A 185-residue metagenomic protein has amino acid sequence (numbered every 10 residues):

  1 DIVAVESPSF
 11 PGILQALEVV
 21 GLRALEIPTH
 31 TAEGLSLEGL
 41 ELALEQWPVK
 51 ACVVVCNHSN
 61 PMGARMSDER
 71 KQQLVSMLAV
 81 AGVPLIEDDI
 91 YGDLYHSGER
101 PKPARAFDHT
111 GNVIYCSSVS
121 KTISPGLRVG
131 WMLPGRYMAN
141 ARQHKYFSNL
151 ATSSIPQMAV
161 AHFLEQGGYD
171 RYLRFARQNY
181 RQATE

Functional and structural regions predicted by a protein language model:
D1-P11: Conserved PLP-anchoring active-site segment centered on the Schiff-base-forming lysine
I2, R23, K50, G82-P84 (+1 more regions): Proline-centered loop/turn at the N-terminus of a beta-strand
V3, L17, C52-V53, D88 (+4 more regions): Generic structural signal for small/hydrophobic residues in well-ordered secondary structure, especially within
G12-V19: Hydrophobic alpha-helical segments in the ANL/AMP-binding
R23-T31: Short beta-strand->loop structural element characteristic of the AMP-binding/adenylate-forming
E33-H96: Active-site phosphate-binding strand-loop segment of PLP-dependent enzymes
H109-R181: Conserved core segment of the aminotransferase class I/II
